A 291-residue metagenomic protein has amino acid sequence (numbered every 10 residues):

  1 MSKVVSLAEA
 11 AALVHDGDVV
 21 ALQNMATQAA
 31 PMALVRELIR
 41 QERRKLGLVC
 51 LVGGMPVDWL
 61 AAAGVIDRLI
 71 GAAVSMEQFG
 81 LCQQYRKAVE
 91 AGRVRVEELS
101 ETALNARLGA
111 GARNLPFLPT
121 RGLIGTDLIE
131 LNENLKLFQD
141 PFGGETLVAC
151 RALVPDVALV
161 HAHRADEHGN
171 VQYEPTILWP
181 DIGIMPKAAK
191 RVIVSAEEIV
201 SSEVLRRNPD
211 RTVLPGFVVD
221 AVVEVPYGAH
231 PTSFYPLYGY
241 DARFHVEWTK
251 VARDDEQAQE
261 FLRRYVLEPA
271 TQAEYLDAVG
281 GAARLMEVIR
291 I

Functional and structural regions predicted by a protein language model:
M1-I291: Conserved alpha/beta enzyme-core scaffold
